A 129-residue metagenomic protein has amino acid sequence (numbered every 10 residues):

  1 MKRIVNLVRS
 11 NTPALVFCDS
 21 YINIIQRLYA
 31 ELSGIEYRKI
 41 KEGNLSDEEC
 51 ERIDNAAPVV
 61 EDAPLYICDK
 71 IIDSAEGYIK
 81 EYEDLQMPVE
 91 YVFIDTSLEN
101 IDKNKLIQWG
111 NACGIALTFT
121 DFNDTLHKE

Functional and structural regions predicted by a protein language model:
M1-R9: Glycine-rich P-loop/Walker A and Walker A-like loops and their local beta1-loop-alpha1 context in P-loop NTPases
R3, Y78, L106: Aromatic/hydrophobic pocket-lining residues that form π-stacking "cages" and hydrophobic walls in ligand
S10-P88: Cytosolic-facing regulatory segments adjacent to core modules
V16-F17, V92-D95, G114-F122: Structural recognition of the conserved hydrophobic beta-strand(s) that form the central parallel beta-sheet of P-loop
Y21, I71, L98, N123-T125: Active-site-proximal loop/turn and secondary-structure-junction residues that shape catalytic pockets, frequently
M87-E99: Conserved P-loop NTPase "ATPase switch" module shared by AAA+ and STAND
D102-E129: Phosphate-binding/switch region of NTP-binding enzymes
